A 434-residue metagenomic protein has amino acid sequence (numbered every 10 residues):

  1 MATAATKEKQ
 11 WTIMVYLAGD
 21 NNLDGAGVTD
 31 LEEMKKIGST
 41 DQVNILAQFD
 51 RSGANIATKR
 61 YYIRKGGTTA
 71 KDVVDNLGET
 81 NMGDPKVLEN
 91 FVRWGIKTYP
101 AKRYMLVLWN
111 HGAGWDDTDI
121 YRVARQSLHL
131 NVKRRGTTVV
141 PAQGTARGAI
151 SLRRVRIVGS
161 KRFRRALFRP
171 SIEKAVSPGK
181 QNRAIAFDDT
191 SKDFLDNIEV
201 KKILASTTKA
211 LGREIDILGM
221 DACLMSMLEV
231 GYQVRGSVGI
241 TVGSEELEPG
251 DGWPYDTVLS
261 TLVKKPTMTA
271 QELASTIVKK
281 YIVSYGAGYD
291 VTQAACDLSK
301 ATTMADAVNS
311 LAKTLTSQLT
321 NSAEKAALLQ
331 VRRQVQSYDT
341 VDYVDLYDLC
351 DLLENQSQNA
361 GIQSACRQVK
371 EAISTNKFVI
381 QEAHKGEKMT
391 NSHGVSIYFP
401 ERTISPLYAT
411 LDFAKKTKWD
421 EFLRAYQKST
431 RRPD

Functional and structural regions predicted by a protein language model:
M1-K102, S127-T138: N-terminal extension/subdomain marker
T3-T6, K133-D434: Terminal, contiguous helix-loop blocks that mediate binding/assembly
T12-Y16, N44-F49, Y104-L108, D216-M220 (+2 more regions): Structural recognition of the beta-strand scaffold that forms the well-ordered cores of secreted hydrolase catalytic
L17-G19, R51, N110-G112, E401-T403: Residue-level signal for short, function-critical loop segments
N22-G27, A54-A57, G114-T118, M225-V230 (+2 more regions): Extracytoplasmic/secreted cell-surface and envelope-processing proteins
T98-Q126: Active-site groove signature of glycoside hydrolases
D116-G144: Internal, charge-rich low-complexity segments
